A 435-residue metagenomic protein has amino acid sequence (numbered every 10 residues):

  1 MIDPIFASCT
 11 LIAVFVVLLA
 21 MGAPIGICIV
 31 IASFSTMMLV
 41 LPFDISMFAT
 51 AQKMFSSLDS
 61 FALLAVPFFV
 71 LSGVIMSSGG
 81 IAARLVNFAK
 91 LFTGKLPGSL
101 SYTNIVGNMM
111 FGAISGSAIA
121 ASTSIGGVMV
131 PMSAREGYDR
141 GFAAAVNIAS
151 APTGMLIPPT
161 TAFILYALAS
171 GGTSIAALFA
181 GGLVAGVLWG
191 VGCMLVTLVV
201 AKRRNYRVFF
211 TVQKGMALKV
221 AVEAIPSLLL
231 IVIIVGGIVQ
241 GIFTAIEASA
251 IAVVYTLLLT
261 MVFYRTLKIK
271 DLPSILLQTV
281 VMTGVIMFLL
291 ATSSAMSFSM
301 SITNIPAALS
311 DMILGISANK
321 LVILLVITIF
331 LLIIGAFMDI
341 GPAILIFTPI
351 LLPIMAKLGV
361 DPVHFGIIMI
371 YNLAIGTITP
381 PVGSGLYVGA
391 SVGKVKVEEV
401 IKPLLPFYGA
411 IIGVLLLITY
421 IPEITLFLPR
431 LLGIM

Functional and structural regions predicted by a protein language model:
M1-M435: Alpha-helical transmembrane segments of multi-pass membrane transport proteins
